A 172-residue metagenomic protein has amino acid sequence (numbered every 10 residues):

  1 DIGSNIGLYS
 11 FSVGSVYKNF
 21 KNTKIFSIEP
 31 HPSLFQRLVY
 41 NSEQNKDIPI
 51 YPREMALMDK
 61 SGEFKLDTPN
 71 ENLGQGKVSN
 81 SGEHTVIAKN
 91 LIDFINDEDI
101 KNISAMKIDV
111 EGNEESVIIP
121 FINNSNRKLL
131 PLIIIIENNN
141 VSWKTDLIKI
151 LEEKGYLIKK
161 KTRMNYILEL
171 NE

Functional and structural regions predicted by a protein language model:
D1-E172: Phosphate/nucleotide-binding beta-alpha loop and adjacent structural elements of enzyme active sites
